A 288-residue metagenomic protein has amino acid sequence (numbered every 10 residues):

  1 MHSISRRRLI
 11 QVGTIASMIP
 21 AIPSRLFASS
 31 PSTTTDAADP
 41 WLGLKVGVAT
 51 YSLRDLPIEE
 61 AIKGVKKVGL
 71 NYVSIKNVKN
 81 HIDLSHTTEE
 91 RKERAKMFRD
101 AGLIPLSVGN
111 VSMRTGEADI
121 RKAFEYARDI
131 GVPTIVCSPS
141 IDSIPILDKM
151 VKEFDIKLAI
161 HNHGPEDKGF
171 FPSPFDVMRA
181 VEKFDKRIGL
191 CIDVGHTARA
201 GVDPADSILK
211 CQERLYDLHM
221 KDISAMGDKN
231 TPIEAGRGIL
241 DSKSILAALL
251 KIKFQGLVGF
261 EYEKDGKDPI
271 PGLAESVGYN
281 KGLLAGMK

Functional and structural regions predicted by a protein language model:
H2-I19, S24-K45, D55-N71, F171 (+2 more regions): Histidine-acidic metal/acid-base catalytic patches
T14, M18-I19, A38, E59-G64 (+6 more regions): Active-site acidic/histidine proton-transfer and metal-coordination neighborhood in alpha/beta enzyme cores
L44-Y51, I75: Short beta-strand segments enriched in small/hydrophobic residues
T50-L53, N110: Conserved donor-binding loops in enzymes that form glycosidic bonds
I58, T88-K92, P174: Short, surface-exposed alpha-helical segments at coil->helix boundaries
I75-E93: Glycine-rich, proline-tolerant flexible connector loops at the mouths of alpha/beta enzymes
K76, V111, S138, K221 (+1 more regions): Conserved residues at the C-terminal ends of beta-strands
H81-L84, P165-D167, A235, I239: A short acidic, glycine-rich active-site loop that binds or catalyzes chemistry on phosphate/adenosine moieties
